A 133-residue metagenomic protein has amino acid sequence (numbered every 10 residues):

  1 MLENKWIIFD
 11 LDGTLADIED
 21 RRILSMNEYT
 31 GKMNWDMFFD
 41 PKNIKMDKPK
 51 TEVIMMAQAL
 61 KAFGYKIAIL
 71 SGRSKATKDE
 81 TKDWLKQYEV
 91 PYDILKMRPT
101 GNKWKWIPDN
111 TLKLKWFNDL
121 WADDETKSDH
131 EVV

Functional and structural regions predicted by a protein language model:
L2-G101: Alpha-helical substrate-recognition element adjacent to the catalytic core
K5, T111-V133: Conserved Lys-Pro-Asp/Glu-containing loop-to-beta segment of HAD-superfamily phosphomonoesterases, centered on
K103-T111: Short, flexible/disordered intra-domain loops and linkers
